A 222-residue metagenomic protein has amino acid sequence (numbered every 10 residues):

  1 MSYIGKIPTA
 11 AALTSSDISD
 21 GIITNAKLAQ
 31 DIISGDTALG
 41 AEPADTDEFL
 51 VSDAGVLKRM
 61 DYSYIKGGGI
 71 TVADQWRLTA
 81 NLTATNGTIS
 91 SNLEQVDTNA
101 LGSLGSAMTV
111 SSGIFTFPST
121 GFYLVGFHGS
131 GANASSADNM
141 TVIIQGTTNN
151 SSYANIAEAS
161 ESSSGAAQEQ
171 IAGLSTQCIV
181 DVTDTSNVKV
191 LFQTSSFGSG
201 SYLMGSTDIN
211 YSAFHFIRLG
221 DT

Functional and structural regions predicted by a protein language model:
S2-T71, V110-S111, P118-T120, S135-S136 (+5 more regions): Extracellular repetitive beta-rich solenoid segments
D47, Y123, S186: Residue-level detector of short, conserved catalytic/binding motifs and their immediate flanks
K66-D138, G146-N150, A159-S162, G200-T222: Terminal (often C-terminal
A157-A159, Q177-C178: Contiguous, function-dense segments enriched for cysteine-driven chemistry and partner/ligand-binding capacity
E158-A167, T194-S196: Short, solvent-exposed aromatic-acidic interface loops
G165-N187: Short, surface-exposed tryptophan/glycine-enriched loops that mediate extracellular molecular recognition
N187-Q193: Contiguous beta-strand segments of beta-sheet-rich domains
